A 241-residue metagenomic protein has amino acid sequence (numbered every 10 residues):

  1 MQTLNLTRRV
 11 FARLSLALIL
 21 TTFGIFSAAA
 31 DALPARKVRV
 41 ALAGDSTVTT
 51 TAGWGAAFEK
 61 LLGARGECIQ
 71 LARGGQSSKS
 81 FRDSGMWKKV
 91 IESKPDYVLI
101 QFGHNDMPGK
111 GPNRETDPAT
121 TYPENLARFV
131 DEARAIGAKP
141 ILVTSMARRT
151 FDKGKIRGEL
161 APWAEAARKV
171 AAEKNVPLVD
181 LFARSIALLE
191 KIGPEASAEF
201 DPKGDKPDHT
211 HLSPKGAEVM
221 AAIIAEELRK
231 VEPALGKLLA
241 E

Functional and structural regions predicted by a protein language model:
Q2-I19: N-terminal secretory signal peptides and thylakoid transit peptides that target proteins across membranes
L6, S84-E241: Alpha-helical cap/lid subdomain in secreted, periplasmic, or secretory-pathway luminal O-acyl-processing enzymes
L20-S27: Hydrophobic h-region of N-terminal signal peptides that target proteins for export in Gram-negative bacteria
A28-G75, M86-K94: Serine-esterase "nucleophile elbow" of acetyl-processing enzymes
Q76-F81: N-terminal beta-loop-helix "entrance" segment that forms/cooperates in small-molecule cofactor or anionic ligand
